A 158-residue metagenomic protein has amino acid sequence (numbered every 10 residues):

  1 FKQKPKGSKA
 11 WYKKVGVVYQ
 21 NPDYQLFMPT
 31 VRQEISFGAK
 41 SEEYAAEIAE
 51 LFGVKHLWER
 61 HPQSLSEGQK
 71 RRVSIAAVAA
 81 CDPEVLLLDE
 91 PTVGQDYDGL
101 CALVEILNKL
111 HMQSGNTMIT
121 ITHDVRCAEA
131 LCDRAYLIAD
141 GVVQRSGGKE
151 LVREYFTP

Functional and structural regions predicted by a protein language model:
E43-L57: Conserved ABC ATPase "signature" region
H61-L65, Q69: Conserved ABC ATPase signature
I75-A76: Hydrophobic anchor residue at the start of the ABC signature
L86-D89: Catalytic Walker B motif of ABC-type/P-loop ATPase nucleotide-binding domains
T122-H123: H-loop/switch region of ABC-family ATPase nucleotide-binding domains
A128-A130: A short, surface-exposed alpha-helical micro-motif characterized by mixed small hydrophobic and charged/polar residues
V142-P158: Conserved beta-strand-loop-alpha-helix hinge in the C-terminal portion of ABC ATPase nucleotide-binding domains
